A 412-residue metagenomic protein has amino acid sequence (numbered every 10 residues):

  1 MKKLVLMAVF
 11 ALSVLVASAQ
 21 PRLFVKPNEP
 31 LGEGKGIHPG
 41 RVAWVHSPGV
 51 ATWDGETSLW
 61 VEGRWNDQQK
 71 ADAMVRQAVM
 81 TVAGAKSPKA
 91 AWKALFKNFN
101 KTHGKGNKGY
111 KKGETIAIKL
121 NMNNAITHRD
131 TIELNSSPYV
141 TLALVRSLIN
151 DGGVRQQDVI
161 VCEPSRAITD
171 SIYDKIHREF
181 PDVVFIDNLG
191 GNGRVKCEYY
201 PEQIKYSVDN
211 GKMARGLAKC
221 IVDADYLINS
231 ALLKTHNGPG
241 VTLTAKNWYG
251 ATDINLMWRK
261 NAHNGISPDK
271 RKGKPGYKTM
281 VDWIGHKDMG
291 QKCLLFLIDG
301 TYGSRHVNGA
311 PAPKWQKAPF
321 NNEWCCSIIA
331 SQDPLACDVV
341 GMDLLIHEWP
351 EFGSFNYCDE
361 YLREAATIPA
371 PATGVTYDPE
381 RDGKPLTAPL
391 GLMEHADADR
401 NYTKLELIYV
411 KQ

Functional and structural regions predicted by a protein language model:
M1-L4: Positively charged n-region of N-terminal signal peptides that target proteins for export
L6-M7, N123: General helical structural elements
M7-V14: Bacterial N-terminal signal peptides
L15-A19: Sec/Tat signal peptide C-region and signal peptidase I cleavage site
Q20-K112, N123-T131, N135-Q412: Extended, low-polarity segments enriched in aliphatic/aromatic residues
